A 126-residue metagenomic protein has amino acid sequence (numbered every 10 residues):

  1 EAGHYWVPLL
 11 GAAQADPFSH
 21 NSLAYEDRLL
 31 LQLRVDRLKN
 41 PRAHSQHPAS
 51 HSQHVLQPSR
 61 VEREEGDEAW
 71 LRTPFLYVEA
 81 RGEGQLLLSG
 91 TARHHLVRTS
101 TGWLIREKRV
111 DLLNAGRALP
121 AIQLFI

Functional and structural regions predicted by a protein language model:
A2-R72: A solvent-exposed, acidic/Ser-Thr-rich amphipathic alpha-helical stretch
V7-L9, F75-Y77, R109-L112: Short beta-strand segments enriched in hydrophobic/aromatic residues within well-folded beta-rich domains
G11, Y77-E79, G102: Residues that cap or initiate secondary-structure elements
A13-D16, A80, N114: Short catalytic/ligand-binding loop motif for oxyanion handling, primarily in non-cytosolic enzymes, centered on
E62, L76-V78, V97-T99: Solvent-exposed residues in well-ordered beta-strands and their adjoining turns, especially edge/terminal strands
W70-R72, S89-A121: Short beta-strand edge/turn micro-motifs at domain boundaries
Y77-L87: Short, cysteine-centered beta-strand-loop-beta hairpins and adjacent loop/turn segments enriched in charged/polar
L124-I126: Flexible, surface-exposed loop regions and adjacent strand-edge segments of Gram-negative outer-membrane beta-barrel
